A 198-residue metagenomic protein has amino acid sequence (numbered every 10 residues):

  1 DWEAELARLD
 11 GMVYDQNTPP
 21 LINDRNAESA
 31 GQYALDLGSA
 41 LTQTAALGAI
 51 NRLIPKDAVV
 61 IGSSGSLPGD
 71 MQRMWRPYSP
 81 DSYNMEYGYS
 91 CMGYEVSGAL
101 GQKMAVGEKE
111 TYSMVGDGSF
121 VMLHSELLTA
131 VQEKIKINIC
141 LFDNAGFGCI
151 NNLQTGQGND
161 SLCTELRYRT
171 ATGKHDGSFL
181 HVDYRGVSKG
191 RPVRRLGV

Functional and structural regions predicted by a protein language model:
D1-N17: Terminal amphipathic helices with adjacent charged low-complexity linkers/tails
E3-L6, G69-D70, W75-V198: Thiamine diphosphate
V13-D36, N144-G156: Charged, low-complexity, helix-prone segments enriched in Lys/Glu/Asp/Gln
T18-P19, I54, T170, R191: Intrinsic-disorder/low-complexity coil detector
T18-P19, T42, T172, V198: General structural signal for secondary-structure boundaries
L21-K103: Active-site diphosphate/adenylate-binding microenvironment
